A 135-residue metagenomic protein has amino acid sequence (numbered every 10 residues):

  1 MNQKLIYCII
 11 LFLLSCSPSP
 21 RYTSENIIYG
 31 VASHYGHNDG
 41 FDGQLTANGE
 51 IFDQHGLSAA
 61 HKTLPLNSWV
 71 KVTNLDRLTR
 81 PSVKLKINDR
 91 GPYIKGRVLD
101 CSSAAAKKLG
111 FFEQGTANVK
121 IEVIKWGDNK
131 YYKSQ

Functional and structural regions predicted by a protein language model:
L5-L14: Sec-dependent N-terminal signal peptides
C16-Q135: Secreted/periplasmic proteins
